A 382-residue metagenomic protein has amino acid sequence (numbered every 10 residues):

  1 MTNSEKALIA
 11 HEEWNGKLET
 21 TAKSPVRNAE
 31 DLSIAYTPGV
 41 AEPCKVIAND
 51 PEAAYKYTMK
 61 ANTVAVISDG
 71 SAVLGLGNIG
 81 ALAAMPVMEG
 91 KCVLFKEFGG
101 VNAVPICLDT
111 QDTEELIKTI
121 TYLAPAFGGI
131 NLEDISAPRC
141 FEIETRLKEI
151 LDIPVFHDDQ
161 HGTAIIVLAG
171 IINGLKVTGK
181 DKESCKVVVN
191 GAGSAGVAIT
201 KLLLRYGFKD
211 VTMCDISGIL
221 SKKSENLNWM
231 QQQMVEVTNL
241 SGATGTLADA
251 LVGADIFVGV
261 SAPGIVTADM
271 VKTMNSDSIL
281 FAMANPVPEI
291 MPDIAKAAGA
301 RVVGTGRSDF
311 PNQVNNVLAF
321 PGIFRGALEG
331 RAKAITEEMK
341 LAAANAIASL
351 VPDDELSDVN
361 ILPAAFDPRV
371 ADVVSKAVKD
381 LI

Functional and structural regions predicted by a protein language model:
M1-I153, S375, L381: N-terminal ligand-binding/catalytic initiation module
E12, Y55-K60, K96-E97, Y122-A124 (+8 more regions): Solvent-exposed alpha-helices and their adjacent loops that cap or buttress functional pockets in soluble metabolic
D69-S71, I79, L108-D109, D134-A137 (+5 more regions): Short, ordered loop/turn segments at secondary-structure junctions
L74, A81-K96, H157, H161 (+1 more regions): Glycine-rich phosphate/diphosphate-binding loop of Rossmann-like nucleotide-binding domains
P105, N131-D134, V155-D158, V189 (+4 more regions): General beta-strand structural signal in soluble alpha/beta enzymes
D158, A282-I382: Adenosine-phosphate binding glycine-rich loop
Q232-R301, R307-D309: Rossmann-like adenosine-cofactor binding region
